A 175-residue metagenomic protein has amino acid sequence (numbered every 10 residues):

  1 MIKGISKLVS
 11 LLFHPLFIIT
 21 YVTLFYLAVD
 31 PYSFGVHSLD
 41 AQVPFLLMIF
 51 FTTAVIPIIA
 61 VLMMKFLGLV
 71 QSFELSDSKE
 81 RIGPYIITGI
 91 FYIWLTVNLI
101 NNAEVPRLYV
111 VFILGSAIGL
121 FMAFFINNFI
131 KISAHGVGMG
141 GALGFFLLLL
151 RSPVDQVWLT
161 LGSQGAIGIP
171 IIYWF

Functional and structural regions predicted by a protein language model:
I5-F13, S72-G83, F125-M139: Interhelical loop and helix-boundary elements at the membrane-water interface of polytopic inner-membrane proteins
S10-D30: The first (N-terminal) embedded transmembrane alpha-helix
P15, I19-T20, T53-K65, G89 (+3 more regions): Transmembrane alpha-helical segments of multi-pass membrane transport proteins and ion-pumping complexes
Y21, R81-I93, G138-P153: Small-residue-rich segments of transmembrane alpha-helices in multi-pass membrane proteins, especially helix faces
L24-F45, V97-V110, L147-G165: Helix-coil boundary and interhelical linker segments in multi-pass alpha-helical membrane proteins
H37-V55, S78-K79: Loop-to-helix transition at the N-terminal end of transmembrane alpha-helices
L67-K79, N102-P106: Membrane-interface helix-boundary motifs at transmembrane edges
Y109-F175: Membrane-embedded catalytic cores of phosphoryl/pyrophosphoryl-handling enzymes
